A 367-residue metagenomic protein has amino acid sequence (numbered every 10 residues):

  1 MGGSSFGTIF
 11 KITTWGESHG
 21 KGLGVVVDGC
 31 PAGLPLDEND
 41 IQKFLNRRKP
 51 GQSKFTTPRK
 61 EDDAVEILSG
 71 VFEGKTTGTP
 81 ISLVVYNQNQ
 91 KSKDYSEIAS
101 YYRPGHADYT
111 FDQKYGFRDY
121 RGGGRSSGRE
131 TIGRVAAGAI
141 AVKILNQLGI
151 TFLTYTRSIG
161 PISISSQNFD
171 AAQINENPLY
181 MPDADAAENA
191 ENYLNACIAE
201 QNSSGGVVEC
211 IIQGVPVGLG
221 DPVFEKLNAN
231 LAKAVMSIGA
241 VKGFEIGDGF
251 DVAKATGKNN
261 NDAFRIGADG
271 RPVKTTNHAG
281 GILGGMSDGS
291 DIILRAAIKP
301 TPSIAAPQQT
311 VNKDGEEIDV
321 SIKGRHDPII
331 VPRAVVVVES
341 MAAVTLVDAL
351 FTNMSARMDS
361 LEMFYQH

Functional and structural regions predicted by a protein language model:
M1-R59: N-terminal, positively charged regions that mediate nucleic acid binding
K11, S303-H367: Internal helix-turn-beta structural module
K11-T14, D119-E130, V217-D221, N277-L283 (+1 more regions): A short glycine/serine-rich beta->alpha loop
W15, K21, Q201-S204, V208-E317: Glycine-rich anion/phosphate-binding loop at the beta-strand->alpha-helix junction
K21-G33, G128-I150, E225, A229-K233 (+3 more regions): Alpha-helical support elements that line or immediately flank enzyme active sites and cofactor-binding pockets
L45-P104, D108: Glycine-rich, N-terminal phosphate-binding loop and its surrounding beta-alpha-beta segment
A99-G124, Q308-H326: Short acidic, glycine/tyrosine-flanked loop/strand segments centered on an H-E-D-like triad
Q113-V223: Glycine-rich, mobile lid/loop segments that gate access to catalytic sites or pores
